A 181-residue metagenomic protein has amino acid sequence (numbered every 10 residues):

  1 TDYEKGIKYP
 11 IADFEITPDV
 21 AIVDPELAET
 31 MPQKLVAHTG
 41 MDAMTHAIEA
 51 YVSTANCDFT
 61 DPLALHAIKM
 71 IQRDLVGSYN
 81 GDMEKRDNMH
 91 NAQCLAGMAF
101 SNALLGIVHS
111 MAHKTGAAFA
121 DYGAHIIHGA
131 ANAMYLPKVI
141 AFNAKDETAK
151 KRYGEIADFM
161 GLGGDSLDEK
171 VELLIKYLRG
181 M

Functional and structural regions predicted by a protein language model:
D2-A103: Carboxylate- and glycine-rich phosphate/diphosphate-binding segment that chelates Mg2+/Mn2+
M44, I71, M89, I107-H109 (+3 more regions): Generic structural signal for nonpolar/small residues that stabilize regular secondary structure
Y51-N56, A103-L105, A141-K151: Short helix-capping/linker segments at secondary-structure and domain boundaries
F59, L63, E84, G106 (+4 more regions): Alpha-helix N-cap and coil->helix boundary residues
I71, L75, A96, T115 (+2 more regions): Hydrophobic alpha-helical packing residues
C94-G129: Glycine-rich phosphate/pyrophosphate-binding beta-alpha loops
A118-M181: Gly/Pro-rich interdomain helix-loop hinge
